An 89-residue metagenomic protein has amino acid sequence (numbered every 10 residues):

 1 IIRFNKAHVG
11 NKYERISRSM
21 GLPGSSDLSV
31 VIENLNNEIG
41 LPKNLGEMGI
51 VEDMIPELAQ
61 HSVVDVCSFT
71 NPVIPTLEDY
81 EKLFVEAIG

Functional and structural regions predicted by a protein language model:
I1-M54: Gly/Pro-rich interdomain helix-loop hinge
E52-G89: Short, amphipathic C-terminal "tail helix"
